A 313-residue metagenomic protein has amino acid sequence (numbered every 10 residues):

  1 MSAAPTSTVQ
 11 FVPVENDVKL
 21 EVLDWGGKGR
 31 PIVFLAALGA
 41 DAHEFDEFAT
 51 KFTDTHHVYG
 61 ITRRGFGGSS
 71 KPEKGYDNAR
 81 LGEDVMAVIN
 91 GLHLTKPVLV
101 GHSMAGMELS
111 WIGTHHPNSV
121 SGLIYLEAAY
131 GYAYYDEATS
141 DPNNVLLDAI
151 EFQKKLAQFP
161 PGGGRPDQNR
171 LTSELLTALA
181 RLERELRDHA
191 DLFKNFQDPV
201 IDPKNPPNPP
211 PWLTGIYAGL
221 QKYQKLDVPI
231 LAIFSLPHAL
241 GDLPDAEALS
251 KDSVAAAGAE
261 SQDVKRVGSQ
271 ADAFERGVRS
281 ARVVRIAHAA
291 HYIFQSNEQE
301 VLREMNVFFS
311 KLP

Functional and structural regions predicted by a protein language model:
M1-I32, T53-H56, T95, A138 (+3 more regions): Alpha/beta-hydrolase fold catalytic core
E15-N16, R63-V100, S140: Active-site loop/oxyanion-hole signature of alpha/beta-hydrolase fold enzymes
V18-G68: Conserved HGGG/HGGXW glycine-rich cap/lid loop of the alpha/beta-hydrolase fold
A42-D46, T50, G68-K71, M107 (+2 more regions): Short N-terminal helix/helix-N-cap motif within the alpha/beta-hydrolase-1
R63-F66, A128, S235-P237, H288: Active-site loop/turn elements of alpha/beta-hydrolase fold enzymes, especially the short glycine-/histidine-rich
T95-T139: Conserved hydrolase catalytic core segment
R181-R285: Conserved serine/cysteine hydrolase catalytic core
R276-P313: Catalytic active-site module of serine/aspartate enzymes centered on a nucleophile-bearing elbow/loop
